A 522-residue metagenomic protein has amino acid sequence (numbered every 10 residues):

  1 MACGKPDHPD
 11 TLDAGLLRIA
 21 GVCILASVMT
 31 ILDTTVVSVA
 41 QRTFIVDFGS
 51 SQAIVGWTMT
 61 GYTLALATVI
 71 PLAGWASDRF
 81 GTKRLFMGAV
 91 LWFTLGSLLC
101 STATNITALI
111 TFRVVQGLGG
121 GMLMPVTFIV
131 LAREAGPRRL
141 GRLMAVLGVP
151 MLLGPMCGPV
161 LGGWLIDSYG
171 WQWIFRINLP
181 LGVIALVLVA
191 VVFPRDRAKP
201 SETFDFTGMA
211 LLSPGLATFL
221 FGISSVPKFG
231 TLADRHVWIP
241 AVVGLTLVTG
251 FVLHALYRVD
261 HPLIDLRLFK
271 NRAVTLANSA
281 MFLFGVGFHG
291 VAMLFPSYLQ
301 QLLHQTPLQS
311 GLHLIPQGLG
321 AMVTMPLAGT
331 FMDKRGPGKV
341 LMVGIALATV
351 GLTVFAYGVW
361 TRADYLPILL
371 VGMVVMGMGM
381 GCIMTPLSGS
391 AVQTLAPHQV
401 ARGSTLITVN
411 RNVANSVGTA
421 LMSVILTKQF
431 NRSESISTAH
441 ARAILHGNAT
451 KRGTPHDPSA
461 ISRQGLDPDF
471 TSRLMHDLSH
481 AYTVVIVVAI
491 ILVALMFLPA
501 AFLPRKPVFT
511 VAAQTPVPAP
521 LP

Functional and structural regions predicted by a protein language model:
G15-G74, A108, G148, G170 (+7 more regions): Transmembrane core module of solute transporters
I54, R139-V146, Q399-L406: Cytoplasmic loop-to-transmembrane helix junctions
I70-G208, L212, R235: Helix-loop-helix hairpins in multi-pass membrane proteins, especially solute transporters
M156-C157, V291, L369-G447, A501-F502: Small-residue-rich alpha-helical segments with characteristic i,i+4
P180-R197, G215-S225, G244-R258, M496-P504: C-terminal membrane-cytosol helix-exit motif in multi-pass small-molecule transporters
I184, N410-F502, V517-P522: Hydrophobic transmembrane architecture of multi-pass small-molecule transporters
